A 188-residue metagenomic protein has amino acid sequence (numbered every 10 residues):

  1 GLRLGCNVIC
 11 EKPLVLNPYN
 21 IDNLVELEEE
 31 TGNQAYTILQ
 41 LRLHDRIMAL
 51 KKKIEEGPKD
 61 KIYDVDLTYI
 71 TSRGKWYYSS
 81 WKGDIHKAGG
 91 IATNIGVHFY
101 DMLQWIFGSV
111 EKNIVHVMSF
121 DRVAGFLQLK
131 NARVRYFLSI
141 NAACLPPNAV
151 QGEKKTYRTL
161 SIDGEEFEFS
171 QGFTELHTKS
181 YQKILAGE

Functional and structural regions predicted by a protein language model:
L2: Short alpha-helix at the nucleotide-sugar/activated-sugar donor binding site of glycosyltransferases and closely
G5-N7, E11-P13: Short helix/strand-capping hinge loops at secondary-structure junctions that flank key functional elements
V15-K75: A contiguous active-site-proximal alpha/beta segment in oxidoreductase catalytic domains
I21, I47, F99-Y100, H177-Y181: A general structural signal for well-ordered alpha-helical segments in protein cores
L43, A92-G96, F169-F173: Aromatic-acidic/polar surface patches that form glycan- and anion
K52, M102-W105, K179-Q182: Residue-level signal for well-ordered alpha-helical scaffold segments within enzymatic catalytic domains
K75-L145: Rossmann-like dinucleotide-binding domain that binds NAD(P)(H)
H116-E188: NAD(P)-dinucleotide binding in Rossmann-like oxidoreductases
